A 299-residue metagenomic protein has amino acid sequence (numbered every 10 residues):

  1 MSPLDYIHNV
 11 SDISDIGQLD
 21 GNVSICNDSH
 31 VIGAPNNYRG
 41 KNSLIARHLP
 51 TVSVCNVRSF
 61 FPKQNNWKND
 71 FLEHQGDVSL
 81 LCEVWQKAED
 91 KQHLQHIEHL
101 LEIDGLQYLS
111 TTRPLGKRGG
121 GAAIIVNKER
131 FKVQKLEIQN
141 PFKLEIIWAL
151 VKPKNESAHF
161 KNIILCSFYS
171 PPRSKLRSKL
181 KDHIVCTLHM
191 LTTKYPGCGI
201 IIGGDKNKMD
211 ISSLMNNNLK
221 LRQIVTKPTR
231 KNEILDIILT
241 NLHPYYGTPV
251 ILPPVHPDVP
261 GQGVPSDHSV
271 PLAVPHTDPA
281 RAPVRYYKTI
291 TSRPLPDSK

Functional and structural regions predicted by a protein language model:
M1-P196, N207-E233: Short phosphate/oxyanion-binding micro-motifs
L4-I16, L150-I163, H243-K299: Surface polyanion/phosphate-binding segment centered on an Asp-His-Pro turn
D70, I238, K299: Residues that form generic nucleotide/phosphate-binding pockets
Q95-H96, I238-T240: Short low-complexity, flexible loop/linker segments enriched in glycine and/or proline with clustered acidic
Q107, G199-I201, V270: Proline-centered loop/turn at the N-terminus of a beta-strand
G120, L235, D267-P271: Change "...and in nucleic-acid phosphodiester-cleaving endonucleases..." to "...and in nucleic-acid processing enzymes
G203-D205: Glycine-rich beta-strand-to-loop/alpha-helix junction loops that act as flexible
M209-I211, R230-N232, T240-P253: Short, conserved micro-motifs composed of acidic
